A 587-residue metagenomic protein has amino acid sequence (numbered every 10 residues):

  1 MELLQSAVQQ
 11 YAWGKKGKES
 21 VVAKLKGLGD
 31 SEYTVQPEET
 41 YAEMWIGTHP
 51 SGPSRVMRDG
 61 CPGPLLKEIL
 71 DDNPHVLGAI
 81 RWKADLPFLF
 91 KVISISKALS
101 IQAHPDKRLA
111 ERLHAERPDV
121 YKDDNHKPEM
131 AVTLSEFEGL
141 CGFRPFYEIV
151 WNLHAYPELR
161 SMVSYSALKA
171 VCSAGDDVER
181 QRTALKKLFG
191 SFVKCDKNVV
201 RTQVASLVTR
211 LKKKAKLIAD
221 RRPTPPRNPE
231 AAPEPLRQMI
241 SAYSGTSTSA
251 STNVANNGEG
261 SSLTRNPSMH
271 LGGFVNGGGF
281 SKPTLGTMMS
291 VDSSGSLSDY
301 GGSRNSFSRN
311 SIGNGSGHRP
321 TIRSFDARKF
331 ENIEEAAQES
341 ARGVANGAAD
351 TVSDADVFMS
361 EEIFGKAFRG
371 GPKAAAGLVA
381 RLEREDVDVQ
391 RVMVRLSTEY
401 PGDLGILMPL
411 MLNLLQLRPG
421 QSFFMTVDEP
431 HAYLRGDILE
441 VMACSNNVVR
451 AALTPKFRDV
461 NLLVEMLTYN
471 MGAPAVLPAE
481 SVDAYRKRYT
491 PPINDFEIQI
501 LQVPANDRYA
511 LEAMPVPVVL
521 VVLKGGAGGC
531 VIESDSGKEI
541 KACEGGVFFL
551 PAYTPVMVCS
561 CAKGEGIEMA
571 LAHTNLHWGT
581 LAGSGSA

Functional and structural regions predicted by a protein language model:
M1-P226, N332-E383, P455-A473, I498-I500: Transition-metal
A42, I46-P62, L66-I69, I95-K97 (+7 more regions): Glycine- and acidic-residue-biased ligand/ion/polar-headgroup-sensing regions
D85, S94-A98, P105-R108, D123-E129 (+4 more regions): Ligand-binding loop in jelly-roll beta-barrel domains
V208, G347, T351-R458: Contiguous mid-protein beta-loop-alpha structural module that forms a pocket-lining wall or clamp of enzyme active
P223-S251, N257-L263, P267-S296, G302-N332 (+1 more regions): Serine/threonine-rich intrinsically disordered cytosolic regulatory regions enriched for phosphorylation sites
L415-S422, D535-Y553: Short acidic-glycine-tyrosine-enriched beta hairpin
G436-R488: C-terminal, non-catalytic macromolecule-binding modules
V476-V531: Basic, glycine-rich polyanion-binding accessory segments appended to enzymes
